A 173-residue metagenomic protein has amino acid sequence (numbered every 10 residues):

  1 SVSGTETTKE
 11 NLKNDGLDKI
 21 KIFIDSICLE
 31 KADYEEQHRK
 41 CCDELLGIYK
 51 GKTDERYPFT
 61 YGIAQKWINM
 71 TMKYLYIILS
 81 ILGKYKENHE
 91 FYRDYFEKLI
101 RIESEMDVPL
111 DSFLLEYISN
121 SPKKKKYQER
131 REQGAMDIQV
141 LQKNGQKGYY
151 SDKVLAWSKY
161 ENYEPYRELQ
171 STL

Functional and structural regions predicted by a protein language model:
S1-L173: HhH-family (HhH-GPD) DNA N-glycosylase catalytic core used in base-excision repair
